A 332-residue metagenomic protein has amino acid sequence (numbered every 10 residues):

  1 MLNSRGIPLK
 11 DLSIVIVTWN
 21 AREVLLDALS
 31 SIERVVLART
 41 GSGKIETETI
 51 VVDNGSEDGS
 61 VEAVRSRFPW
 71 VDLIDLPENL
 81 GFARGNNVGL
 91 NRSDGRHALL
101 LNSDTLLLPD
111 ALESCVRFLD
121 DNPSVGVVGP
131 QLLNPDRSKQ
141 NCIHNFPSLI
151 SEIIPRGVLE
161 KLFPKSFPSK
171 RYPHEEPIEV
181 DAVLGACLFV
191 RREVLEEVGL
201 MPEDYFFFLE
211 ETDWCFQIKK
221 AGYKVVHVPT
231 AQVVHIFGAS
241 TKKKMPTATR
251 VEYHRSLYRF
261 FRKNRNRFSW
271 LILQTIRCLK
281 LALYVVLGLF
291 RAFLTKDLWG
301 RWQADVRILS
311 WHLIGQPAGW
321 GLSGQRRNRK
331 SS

Functional and structural regions predicted by a protein language model:
A21-T40: Short, well-formed alpha-helical segments that are part of the catalytic scaffolds of diverse glycosyltransferases
S31, D53-V61, E78, L108: A conserved acidic beta->alpha catalytic loop
D75-S93, S114: Glycine-rich, basic loop-to-helix element that forms the pyrophosphate-binding segment of sugar-nucleotide handling
A98: Short aromatic/hydrophobic "clamp" motif used to bind/position activated sugar donors
L106-C142: Conserved donor NDP-sugar-binding/catalytic core segment of glycosyltransferases
P147-D181: Short, flexible, basic/aromatic active-site loop/helix in glycosyltransferases
P173-E175, E179-Q232: A short, conserved alpha-helix in the catalytic core of glycosyltransferases
A248-S256, R267-S332: Non-catalytic, C-terminal membrane-associated alpha-helical segments of glycosyltransferases
